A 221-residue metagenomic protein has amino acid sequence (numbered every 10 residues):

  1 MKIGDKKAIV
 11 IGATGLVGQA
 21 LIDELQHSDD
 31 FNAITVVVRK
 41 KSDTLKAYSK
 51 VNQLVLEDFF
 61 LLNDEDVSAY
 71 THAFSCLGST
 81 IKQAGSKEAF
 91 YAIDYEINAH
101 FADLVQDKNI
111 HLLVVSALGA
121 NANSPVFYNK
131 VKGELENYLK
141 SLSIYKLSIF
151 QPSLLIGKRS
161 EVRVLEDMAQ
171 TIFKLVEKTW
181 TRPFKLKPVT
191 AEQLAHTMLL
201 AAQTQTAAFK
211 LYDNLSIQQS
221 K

Functional and structural regions predicted by a protein language model:
K2-S28: N-terminal Rossmann NAD(P)H-binding glycine-rich loop of SDR-like oxidoreductase domains
A8, S49-H100, L104-D107: NAD(P)H-binding glycine-rich loop region in Rossmannoid oxidoreductase-like domains and their noncatalytic homologs
I11, V37, C76-L77, L112-L118 (+1 more regions): SDR active-site strand-loop-helix element
N32-T35, S148: Conserved beta-strand positions in the Rossmann-like core of class I SAM-dependent methyltransferases
V36-D43: Short, polar loop motifs at secondary-structure junctions
K87, A92-E134, S141, Y145-S148: Conserved Rossmann-fold NAD(P)-dependent oxidoreductase catalytic core, especially the SDR/UDP-sugar
A122-K221: Oxidoreductase cofactor-interface core, primarily capturing Rossmann-like NAD(P)-dependent enzymes
